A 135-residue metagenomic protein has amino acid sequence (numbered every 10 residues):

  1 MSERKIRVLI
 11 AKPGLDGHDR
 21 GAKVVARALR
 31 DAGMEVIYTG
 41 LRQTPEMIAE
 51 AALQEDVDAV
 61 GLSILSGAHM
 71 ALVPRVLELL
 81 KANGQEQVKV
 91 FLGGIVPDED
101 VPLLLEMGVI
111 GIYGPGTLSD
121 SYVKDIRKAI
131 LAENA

Functional and structural regions predicted by a protein language model:
M1-K5, Q85: Short, flexible coil/linker segments at domain boundaries that flank nucleotide/cofactor-interacting
A11-L15: N-terminal pre-triad scaffold of radical SAM enzymes
A22-K124, L131: Cofactor-cradling patches in redox/metallo enzymes
A129-A135: Acidic, glycine-rich flexible loop/linker segments
